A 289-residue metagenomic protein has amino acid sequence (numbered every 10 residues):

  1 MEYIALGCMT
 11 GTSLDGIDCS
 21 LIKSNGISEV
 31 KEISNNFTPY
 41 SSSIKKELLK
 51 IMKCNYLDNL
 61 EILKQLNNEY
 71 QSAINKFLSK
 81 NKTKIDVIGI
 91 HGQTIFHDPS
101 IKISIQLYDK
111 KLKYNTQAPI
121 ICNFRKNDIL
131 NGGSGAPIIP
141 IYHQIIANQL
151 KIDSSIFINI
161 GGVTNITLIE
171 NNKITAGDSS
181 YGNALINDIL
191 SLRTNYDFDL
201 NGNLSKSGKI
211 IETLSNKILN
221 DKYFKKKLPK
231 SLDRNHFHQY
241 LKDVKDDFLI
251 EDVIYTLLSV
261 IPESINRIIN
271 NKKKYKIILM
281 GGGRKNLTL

Functional and structural regions predicted by a protein language model:
E2, T10, D15-G26, E170 (+2 more regions): Catalytic phosphate/nucleotide-handling subdomain of diverse soluble enzymes
A5-M9, I85-G89, S155-N159: Short glycine-aspartate micro-motif
L14-I17, S43, E61, Q65 (+12 more regions): Conserved active-site and cofactor/substrate-binding residues in soluble primary-metabolism enzymes
D15-S20, E32-L49, I121-Q149, I156-K225: Glycine-rich phosphate-binding loop plus the immediately following alpha-helix
L21-E29, I101-K111, N115-Q117, I146-L150 (+1 more regions): A glycine- and small-aliphatic-rich helix-loop capping segment at beta-alpha/alpha-beta transitions that lines
Y56-D109: Short beta-strand-loop/turn "lid" adjacent to the catalytic site in phosphate-handling enzymes
Y196-K276, N286-L289: A contiguous, well-structured pocket-lining segment that forms one wall/lid of small-molecule binding clefts in soluble
